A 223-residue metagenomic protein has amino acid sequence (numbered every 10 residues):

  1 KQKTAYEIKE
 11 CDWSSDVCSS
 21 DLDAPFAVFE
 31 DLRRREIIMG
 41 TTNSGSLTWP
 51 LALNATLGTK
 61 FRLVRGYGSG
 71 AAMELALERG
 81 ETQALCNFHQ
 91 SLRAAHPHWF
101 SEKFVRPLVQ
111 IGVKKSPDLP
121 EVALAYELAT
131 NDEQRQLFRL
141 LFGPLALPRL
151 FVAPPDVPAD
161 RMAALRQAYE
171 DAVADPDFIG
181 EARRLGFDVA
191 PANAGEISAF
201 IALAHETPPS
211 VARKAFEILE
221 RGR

Functional and structural regions predicted by a protein language model:
K1-C18: Single conserved hydrophobic/aromatic residue that forms the stacking wall/gate of nucleotide- or nucleobase-binding
A5-E7, R135-L140: Short, P/G- and charge-enriched loop/turn segments at secondary-structure junctions
S14-R79, A129-Q136, P144-E181: Hinge/capping helix and adjacent helix->loop/strand transition within the periplasmic-binding protein
L47-L57, A71, R79, A84-L128: A ligand-binding cleft/hinge motif common to bilobed small-molecule-binding domains
K60-L63, R106, D188: Conserved beta-strand segments of alpha/beta enzyme cores
E102-K103, V157-R223: An extracytoplasmic/periplasmic, membrane-proximal ligand-sensing/linker region
